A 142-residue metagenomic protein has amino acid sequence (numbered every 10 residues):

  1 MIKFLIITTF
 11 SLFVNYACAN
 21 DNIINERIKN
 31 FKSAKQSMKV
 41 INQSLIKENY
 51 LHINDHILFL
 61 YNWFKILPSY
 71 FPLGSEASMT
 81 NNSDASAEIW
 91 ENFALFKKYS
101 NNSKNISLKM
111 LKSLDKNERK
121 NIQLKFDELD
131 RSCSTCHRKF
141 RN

Functional and structural regions predicted by a protein language model:
F4-F13: Sec-dependent N-terminal signal peptides
F13-N15, I41: Hydrophobic alpha-helical segments of integral membrane proteins
N15-D21: Sec/Tat signal peptide C-region and signal peptidase I cleavage site
D21-N142: Sequence context surrounding c-type heme c attachment/ligation sites in exported
